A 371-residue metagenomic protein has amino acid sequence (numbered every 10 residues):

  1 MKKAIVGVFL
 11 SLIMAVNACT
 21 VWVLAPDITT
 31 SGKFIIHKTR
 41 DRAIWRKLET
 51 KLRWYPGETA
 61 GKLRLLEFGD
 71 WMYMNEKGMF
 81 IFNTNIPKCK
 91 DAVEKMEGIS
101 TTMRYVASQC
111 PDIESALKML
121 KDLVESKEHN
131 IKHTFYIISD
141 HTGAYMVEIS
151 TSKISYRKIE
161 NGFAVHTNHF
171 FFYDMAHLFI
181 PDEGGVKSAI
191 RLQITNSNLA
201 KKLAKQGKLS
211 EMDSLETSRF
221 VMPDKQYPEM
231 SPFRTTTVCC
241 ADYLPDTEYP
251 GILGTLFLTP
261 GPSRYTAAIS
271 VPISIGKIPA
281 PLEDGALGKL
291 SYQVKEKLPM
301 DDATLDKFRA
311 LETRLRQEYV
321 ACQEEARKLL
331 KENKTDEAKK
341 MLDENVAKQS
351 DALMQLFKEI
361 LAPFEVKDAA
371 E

Functional and structural regions predicted by a protein language model:
M1-A4: Positively charged n-region of N-terminal signal peptides that target proteins for export
G7-A15: Bacterial N-terminal signal peptides
M14, T134-Y136, T237: Short beta-strand micro-motifs in enzyme catalytic cores
N17-C19, N130-K132, T235: Short, basic and Ser/Thr-rich N-terminal targeting/leader segments
T20-Y73, K77-S108, S139-E371: C-terminal, well-structured catalytic/ligand-binding subdomain of enzymes
S100-T134: Intrinsically disordered, low-complexity linker/loop segments enriched in Gly/Pro and charged/polar residues
